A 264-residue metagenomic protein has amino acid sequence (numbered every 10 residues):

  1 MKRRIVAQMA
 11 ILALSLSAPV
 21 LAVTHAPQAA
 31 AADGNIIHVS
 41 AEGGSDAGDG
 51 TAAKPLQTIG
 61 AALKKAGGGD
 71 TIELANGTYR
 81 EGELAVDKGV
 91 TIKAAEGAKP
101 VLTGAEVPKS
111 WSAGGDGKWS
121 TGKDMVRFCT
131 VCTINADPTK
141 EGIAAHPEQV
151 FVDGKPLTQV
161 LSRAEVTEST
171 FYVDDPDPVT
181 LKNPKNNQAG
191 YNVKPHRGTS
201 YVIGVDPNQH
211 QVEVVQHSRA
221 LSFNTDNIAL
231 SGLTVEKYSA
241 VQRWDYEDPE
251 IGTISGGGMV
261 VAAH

Functional and structural regions predicted by a protein language model:
K2-H25: Secretory targeting and sorting signals
H25-N35: Low-complexity, acidic Ser/Thr/Pro-rich repeat tracts that form intrinsically disordered stalk/linker regions of very
H38-A262: Extracellular polysaccharide-degrading/modifying enzymes targeting complex plant/algal/animal polysaccharides
